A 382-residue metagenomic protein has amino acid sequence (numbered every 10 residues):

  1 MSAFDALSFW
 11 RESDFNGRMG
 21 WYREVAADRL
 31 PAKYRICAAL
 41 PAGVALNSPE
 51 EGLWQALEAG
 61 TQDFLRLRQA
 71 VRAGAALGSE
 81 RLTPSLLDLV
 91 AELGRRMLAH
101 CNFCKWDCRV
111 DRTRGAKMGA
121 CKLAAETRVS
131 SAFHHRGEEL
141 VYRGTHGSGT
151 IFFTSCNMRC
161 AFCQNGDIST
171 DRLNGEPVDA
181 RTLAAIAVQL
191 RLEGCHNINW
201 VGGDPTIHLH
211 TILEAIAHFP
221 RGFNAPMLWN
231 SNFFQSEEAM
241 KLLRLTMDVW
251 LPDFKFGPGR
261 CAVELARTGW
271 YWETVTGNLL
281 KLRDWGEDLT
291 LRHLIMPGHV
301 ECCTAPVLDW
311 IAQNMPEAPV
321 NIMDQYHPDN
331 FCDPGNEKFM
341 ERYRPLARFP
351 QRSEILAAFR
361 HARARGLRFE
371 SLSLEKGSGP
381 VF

Functional and structural regions predicted by a protein language model:
M1-G115, R283, E287-D288, L294-F382: Auxiliary Fe-S-binding modules of radical SAM enzymes
D88-D107, T127-A161: N-terminal pre-triad scaffold of radical SAM enzymes
N102-R109, A120-K122, T150-F152, N199 (+1 more regions): Short, conserved beta-strand segments within well-ordered enzyme catalytic domains that often line or immediately flank
D107-S131, N165-G175: Iron-sulfur (Fe-S) cluster-binding segments and ferredoxin-like electron-carrier domains, especially [2Fe-2S]
R128-T150, A185-V201, L367-F369: Short Fe-S-cluster ligation motifs
R143-E193: Glycine-rich active-site/cofactor-binding loop and its immediate structural neighborhood
D167-N174, E264-G269, E337-R348: Short glycine-enriched, charge-decorated loop/helix-capping segments at active-site entrances that position
A180-P334, R344: Conserved AdoMet/S-adenosylmethionine-binding subsite of the radical SAM
